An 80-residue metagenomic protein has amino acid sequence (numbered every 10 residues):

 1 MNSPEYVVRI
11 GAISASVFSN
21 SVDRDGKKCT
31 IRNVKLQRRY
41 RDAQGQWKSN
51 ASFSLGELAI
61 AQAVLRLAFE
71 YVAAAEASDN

Functional and structural regions predicted by a protein language model:
M1-N80: Single-stranded nucleic acid-binding surfaces, predominantly the OB-fold ssDNA-binding core
